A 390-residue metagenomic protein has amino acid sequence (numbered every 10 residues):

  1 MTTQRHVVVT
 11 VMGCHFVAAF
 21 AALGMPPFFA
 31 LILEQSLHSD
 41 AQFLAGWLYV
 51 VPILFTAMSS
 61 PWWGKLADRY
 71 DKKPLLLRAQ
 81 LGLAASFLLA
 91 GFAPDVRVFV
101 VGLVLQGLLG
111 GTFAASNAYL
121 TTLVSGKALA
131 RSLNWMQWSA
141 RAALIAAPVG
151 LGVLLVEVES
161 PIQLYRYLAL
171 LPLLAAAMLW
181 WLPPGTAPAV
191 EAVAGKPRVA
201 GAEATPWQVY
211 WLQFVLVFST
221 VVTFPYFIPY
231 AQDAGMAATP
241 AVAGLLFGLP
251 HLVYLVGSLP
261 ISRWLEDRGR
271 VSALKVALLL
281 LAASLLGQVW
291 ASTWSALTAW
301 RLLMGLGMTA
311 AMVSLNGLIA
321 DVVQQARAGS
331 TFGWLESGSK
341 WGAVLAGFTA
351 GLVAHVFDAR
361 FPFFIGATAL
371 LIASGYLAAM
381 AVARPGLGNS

Functional and structural regions predicted by a protein language model:
T3-I53, W207-Q208, L212, L216-Q232 (+1 more regions): Helix-loop boundary and gating motifs at the non-cytosolic
I53-P61, G111, I145, H251-L259 (+1 more regions): Residue-level signature of mid-helix packing/kink "hotspots" within the transmembrane helices of 12-pass Major
S59-D71, G257-G269, A354: Helix-to-loop junctions at the C-terminal end of transmembrane segments in multipass secondary transporters
P74-L89, S272-G287: Structural signature of the two symmetry-related core transmembrane helices
S86, R97-L105, S295-L303: Paired small-residue
V104-A140: Cytoplasmic helix-loop-helix junction between adjacent transmembrane helices in 12-TM secondary transporters
T112-V124, A310-V323: Intracellular juxtamembrane helix-capping segments at the cytosolic ends of symmetry-related transmembrane helices
Q163-W180, F363-A379: Symmetry-related core transmembrane helices of the 12-TM Major Facilitator Superfamily/SLC fold
